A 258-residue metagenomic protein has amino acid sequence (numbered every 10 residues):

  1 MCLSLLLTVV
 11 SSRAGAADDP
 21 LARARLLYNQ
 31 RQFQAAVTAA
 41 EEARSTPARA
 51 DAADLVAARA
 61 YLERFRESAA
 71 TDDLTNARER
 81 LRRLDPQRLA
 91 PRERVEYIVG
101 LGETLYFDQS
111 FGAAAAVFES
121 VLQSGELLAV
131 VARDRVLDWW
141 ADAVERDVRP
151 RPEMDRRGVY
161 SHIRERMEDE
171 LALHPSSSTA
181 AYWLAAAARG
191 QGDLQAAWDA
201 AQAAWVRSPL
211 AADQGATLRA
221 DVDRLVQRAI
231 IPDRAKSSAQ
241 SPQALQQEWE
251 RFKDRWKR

Functional and structural regions predicted by a protein language model:
L7, S12-N76, E250-R258: N-terminal leader/linker segments that initiate helical-solenoid repeat arrays
R25-E41, S68-R82, D108-S120, P152-E165: Helix-turn-helix repeat elements of alpha-solenoid scaffolds
A40, P47, L81-R88, S124-E126 (+5 more regions): Alpha-helical junction/boundary sensor with strong preference for TPR arrays
A48-A53, L89-E93, E126-D134, S178-T179 (+1 more regions): Boundary/linker segments of alpha-helical solenoid repeat arrays
E79, E119-Q123, D155-V159, L194-D213 (+2 more regions): TPR/TPR-like (Sel1-like) alpha-helical repeat modules
R157-S161, E165, E170, A212-R258: Terminal, low-structured helical/coil segments at or just beyond the last alpha-helical repeat
